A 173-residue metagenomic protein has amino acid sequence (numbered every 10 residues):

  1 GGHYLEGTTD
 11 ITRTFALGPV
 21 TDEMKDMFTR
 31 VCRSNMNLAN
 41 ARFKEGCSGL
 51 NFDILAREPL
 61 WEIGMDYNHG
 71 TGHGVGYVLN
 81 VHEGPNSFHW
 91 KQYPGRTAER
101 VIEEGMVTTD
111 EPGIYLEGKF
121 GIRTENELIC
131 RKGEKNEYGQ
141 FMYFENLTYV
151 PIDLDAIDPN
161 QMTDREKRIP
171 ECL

Functional and structural regions predicted by a protein language model:
G1-L173: Active-site neighborhoods and metal-handling regions in enzymes and metal-associated proteins
